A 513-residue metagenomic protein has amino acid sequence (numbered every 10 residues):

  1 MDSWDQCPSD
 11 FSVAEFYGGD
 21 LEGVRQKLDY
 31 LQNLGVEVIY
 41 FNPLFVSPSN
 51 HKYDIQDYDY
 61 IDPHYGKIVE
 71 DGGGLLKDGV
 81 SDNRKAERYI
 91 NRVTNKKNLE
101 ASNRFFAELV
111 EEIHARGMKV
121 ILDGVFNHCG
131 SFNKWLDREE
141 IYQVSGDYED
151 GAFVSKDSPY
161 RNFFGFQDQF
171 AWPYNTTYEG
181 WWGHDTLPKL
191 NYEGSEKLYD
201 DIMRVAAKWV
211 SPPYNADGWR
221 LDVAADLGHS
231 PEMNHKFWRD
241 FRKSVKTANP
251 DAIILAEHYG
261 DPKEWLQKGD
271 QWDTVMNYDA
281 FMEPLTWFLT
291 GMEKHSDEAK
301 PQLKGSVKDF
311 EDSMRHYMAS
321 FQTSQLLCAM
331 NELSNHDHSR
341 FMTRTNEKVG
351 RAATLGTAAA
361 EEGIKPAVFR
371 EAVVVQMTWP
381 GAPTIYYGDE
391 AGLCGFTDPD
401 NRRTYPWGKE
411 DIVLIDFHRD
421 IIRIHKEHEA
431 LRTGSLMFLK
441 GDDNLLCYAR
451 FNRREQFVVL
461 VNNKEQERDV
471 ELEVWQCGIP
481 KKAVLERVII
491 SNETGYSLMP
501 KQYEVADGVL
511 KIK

Functional and structural regions predicted by a protein language model:
M1, S9-D10, Y17-E37, V46 (+3 more regions): Carbohydrate-interacting/catalytic domains
M1-E37, L44-P213, F241, T247 (+2 more regions): Substrate-binding/active-site clefts of carbohydrate-active enzymes
V13-D20, D147-Y148, S155-Y160, Y174-H184 (+4 more regions): Extended substrate-binding grooves/exosites of carbohydrate-active enzymes
L28, F106-V110, A206-A207, H235-R242 (+3 more regions): Generic structural signal for well-ordered alpha-helices, preferentially at hydrophobic/aromatic core positions
L31, F41, Y58, I113 (+9 more regions): Conserved, mostly hydrophobic/aromatic
Q32-I39, H114-I121, N215-W219, N249-I253 (+2 more regions): Loop/turn elements at helix/coil->beta-strand transitions in domains of secreted/extracellular proteins
Y40-H51, D123-N133, D222-G228, E257-P262 (+3 more regions): Short, solvent-exposed turn/loop segments enriched in Gly/Ser/Thr/Pro and often Arg
F132, W238, R242-K243, D251-P399 (+5 more regions): Conserved alpha/beta catalytic core and glycan-binding cleft of carbohydrate-active enzymes
